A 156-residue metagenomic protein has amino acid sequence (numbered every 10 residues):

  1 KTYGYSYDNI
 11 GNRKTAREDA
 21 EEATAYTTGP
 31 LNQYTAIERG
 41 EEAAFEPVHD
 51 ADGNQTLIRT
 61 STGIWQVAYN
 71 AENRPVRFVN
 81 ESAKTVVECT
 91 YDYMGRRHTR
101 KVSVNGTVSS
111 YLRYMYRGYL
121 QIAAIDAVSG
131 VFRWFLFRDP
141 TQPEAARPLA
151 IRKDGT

Functional and structural regions predicted by a protein language model:
K1-T156: Acidic/glycine-rich beta-solenoid
